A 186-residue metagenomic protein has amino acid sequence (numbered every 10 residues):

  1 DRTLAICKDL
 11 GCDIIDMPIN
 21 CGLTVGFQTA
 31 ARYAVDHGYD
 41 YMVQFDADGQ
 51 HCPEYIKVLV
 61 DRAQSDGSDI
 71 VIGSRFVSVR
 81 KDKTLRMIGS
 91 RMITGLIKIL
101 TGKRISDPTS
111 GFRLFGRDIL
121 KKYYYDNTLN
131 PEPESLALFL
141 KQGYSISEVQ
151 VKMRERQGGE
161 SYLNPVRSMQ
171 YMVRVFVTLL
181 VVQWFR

Functional and structural regions predicted by a protein language model:
D1-L10: Acidic helix N-cap motif at the loop->helix transition within catalytic regions of sugar-transfer enzymes
C7, A63, L138-K141: Hydrophobic residues within well-ordered alpha-helices
L10, H37, Q142: Conserved dinucleotide-binding and phosphotransfer motif residues
D13-D36, Y41, P53-L129, E155-L179 (+1 more regions): Acceptor/aglycone-binding surface of glycosyltransferases and processive sugar-polymer synthases
Q50: Glycine/small-residue-rich loop that forms an oxyanion/phosphate-binding "nest" at active or ligand-binding sites
K103-R104, D126-N127, A137-R154: Catalytic donor-sugar/metal-binding loop of nucleotide-sugar-dependent glycosyltransferases
E134: Cell-envelope/extracellular polymer assembly enzymes that use nucleotide-activated donors
